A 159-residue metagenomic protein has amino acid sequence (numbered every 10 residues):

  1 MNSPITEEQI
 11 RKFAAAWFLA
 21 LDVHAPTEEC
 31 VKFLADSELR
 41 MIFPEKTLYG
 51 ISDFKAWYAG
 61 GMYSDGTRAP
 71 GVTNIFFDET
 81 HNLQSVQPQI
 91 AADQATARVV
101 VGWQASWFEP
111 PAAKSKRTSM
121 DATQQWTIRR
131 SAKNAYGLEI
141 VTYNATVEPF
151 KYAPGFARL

Functional and structural regions predicted by a protein language model:
M1-E28, K32-D36, R40-M41, T47-L48: Short, low-complexity N-terminal intrinsically disordered segments enriched in polar/charged residues
Q9-I10, F76-D78, L83, A135-T146: A broad structural signal for short, well-ordered beta-strand segments within beta-sheet-rich domains
T27-Q94: A solvent-exposed, acidic/Ser-Thr-rich amphipathic alpha-helical stretch
L34, V101-A105, N144: Short beta-strand segments enriched in hydrophobic/aromatic residues within well-folded beta-rich domains
I42, Q104-F108, R129: A generic structural motif
T67-P70, A105-P111: Short Pro/Gly-enriched beta-strand edge/turn motifs at strand-loop
E79-H81, I90-E109, M120-A122: A short hydrophobic beta-strand element
T96-R98, P110-L159: Short beta-strand edge/turn micro-motifs at domain boundaries
